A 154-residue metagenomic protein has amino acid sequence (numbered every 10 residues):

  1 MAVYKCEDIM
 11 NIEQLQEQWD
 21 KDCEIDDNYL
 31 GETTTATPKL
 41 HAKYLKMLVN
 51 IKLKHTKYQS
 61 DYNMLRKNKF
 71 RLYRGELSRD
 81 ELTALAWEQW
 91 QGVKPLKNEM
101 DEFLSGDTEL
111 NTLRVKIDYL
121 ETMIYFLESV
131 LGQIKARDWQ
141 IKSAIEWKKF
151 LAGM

Functional and structural regions predicted by a protein language model:
M1-M154: Charge-rich amphipathic alpha-helical interaction elements
